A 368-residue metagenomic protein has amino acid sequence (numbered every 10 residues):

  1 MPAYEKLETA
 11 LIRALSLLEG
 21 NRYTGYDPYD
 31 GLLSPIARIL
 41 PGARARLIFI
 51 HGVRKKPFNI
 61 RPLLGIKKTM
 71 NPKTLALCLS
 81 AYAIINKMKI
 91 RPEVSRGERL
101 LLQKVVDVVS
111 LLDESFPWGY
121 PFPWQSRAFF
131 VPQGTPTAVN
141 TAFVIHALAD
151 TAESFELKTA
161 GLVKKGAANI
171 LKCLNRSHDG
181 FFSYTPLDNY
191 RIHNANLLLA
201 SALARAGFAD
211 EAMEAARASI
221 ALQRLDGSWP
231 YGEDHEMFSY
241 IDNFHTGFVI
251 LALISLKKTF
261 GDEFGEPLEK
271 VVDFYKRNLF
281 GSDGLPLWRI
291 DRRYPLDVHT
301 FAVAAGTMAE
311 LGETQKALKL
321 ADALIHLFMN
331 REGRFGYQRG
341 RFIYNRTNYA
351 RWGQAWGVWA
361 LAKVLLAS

Functional and structural regions predicted by a protein language model:
M1-I12, I85-Q103, D150-A168, L203-R217 (+3 more regions): Structural helix-adjacent loops and short alpha-helical linkers that scaffold large soluble proteins
P2-M88, S95-D107, F129-V131, I145 (+3 more regions): Extracellular glycan-targeting catalytic surfaces
R22-I39, A45-I66, D107-P132, N169-R191 (+3 more regions): Glycine- and aromatic-rich loop/turn segments at beta-sheet edges
M70-N86, E98, G134-A152, Y190-R205 (+3 more regions): Well-ordered alpha-helical segments within folded domains of soluble proteins
T135-T137, T141, L148-E153, A160-L222 (+4 more regions): Eukaryote-skewed repeat-based solenoidal scaffolds used as protein-protein interaction platforms, primarily
D210, G227-L256, E263-E269, L285-I290 (+3 more regions): Extracellular polysaccharide-recognition and catalytic grooves
P295-R334: C-terminal hydrophobic structural anchor segments that stabilize assembly/packing rather than catalytic chemistry
D322-S368: Short hairpin/turn module used for nucleic-acid contact or packing/dimerization
